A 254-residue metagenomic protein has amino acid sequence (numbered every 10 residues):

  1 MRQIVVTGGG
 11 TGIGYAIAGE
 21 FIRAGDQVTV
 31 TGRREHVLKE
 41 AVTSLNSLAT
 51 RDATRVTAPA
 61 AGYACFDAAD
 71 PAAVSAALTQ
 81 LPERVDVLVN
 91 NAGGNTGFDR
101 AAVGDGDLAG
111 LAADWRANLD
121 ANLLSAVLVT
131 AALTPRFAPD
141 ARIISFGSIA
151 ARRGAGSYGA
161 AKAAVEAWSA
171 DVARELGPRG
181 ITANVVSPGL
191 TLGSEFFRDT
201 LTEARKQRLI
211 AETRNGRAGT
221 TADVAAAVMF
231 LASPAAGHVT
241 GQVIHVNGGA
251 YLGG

Functional and structural regions predicted by a protein language model:
G8-G12: Conserved glycine-rich cofactor-binding loop
G93-R116, S157, F197-L201: Conserved mid-core segment of classical short-chain dehydrogenase/reductases
A102-G104, P178, T191-T213, G253-G254: A glycine/serine/threonine-rich, flexible loop-to-helix segment that serves as the NAD(P) cofactor-binding "lid"
D105-D114, D140-P178, L190-T191: Catalytic loop of short-chain dehydrogenase/reductase
G177, T182, V239-G241: Short, small/polar-rich loop/turn modules that mediate ligand/substrate recognition or access, typified
T213-V224, A235: A conserved structural motif in NAD(P)-dependent oxidoreductases
M229, T240-G254: Short C-terminal tail/terminal secondary-structure segment of NAD(P)H-dependent dehydrogenase/reductase domains
